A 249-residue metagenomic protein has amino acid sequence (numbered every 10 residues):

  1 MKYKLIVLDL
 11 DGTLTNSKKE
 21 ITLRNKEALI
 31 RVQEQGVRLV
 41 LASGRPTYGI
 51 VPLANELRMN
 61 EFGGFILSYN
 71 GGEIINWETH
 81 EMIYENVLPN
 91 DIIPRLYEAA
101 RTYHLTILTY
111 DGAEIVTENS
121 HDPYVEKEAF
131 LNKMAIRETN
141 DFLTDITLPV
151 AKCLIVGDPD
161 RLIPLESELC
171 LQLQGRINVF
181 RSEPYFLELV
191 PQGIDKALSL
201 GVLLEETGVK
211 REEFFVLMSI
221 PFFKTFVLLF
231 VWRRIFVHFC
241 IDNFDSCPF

Functional and structural regions predicted by a protein language model:
M1-L8, E27-I30, L171, V209: Non-catalytic pre-domain segments flanking phosphatase-related domains
K2-K18, L96: Asp-based phosphoryl-transfer active-site loop
L14, L39-A42, L189, V216: Conserved SAM-binding loop
L23-P123: Active-site phosphate-binding/coordination module
G36-V40, F62-G64, K152, E212-F214 (+1 more regions): Short active-site oxyanion
A99, Y103-T225: Conserved acidic, metal-coordinating active-site core of Asp-based, Mg2+-dependent phosphoryl-transfer enzymes
L229-F230, P248: Intrinsic disorder
R234-I241, D245: Short, positively charged and aromatic/hydrophobic N-terminal segments
